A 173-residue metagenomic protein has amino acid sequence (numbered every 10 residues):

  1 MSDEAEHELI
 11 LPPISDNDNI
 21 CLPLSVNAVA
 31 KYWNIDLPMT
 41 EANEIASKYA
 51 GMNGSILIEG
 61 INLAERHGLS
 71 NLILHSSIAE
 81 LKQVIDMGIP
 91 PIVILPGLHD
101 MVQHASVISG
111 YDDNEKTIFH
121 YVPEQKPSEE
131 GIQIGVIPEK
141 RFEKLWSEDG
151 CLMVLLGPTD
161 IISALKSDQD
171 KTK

Functional and structural regions predicted by a protein language model:
M1, Y49-A50, D86, Y111-K173: Noncatalytic regulatory segments and standalone regulatory/sensor domains
M1-M52, G97, N114, P158-K173: Active-site-adjacent structural segments surrounding the nucleophilic cysteine of cysteine proteases and isopeptidases
I10, S70, G131: Generic anion/oxyanion-binding catalytic loop in active/binding sites
N19-P23, G54-I58, H75, V102: Alpha-helix initiation and capping sites
P23-A30, M39, N43, I61 (+4 more regions): Extracytoplasmic/secreted envelope proteins and their assembly/folding machinery, especially bacterial periplasmic
S25, V29, W33, E65-G68 (+2 more regions): Sec/Tat-exported extracytoplasmic proteins
N43, Y49, N53, L57-A64 (+1 more regions): A glycine-rich, hydrophobic loop/mini-helix early in the fold
S70-Q125: Active-site-adjacent substructure of cysteine-protease-like catalytic cores
